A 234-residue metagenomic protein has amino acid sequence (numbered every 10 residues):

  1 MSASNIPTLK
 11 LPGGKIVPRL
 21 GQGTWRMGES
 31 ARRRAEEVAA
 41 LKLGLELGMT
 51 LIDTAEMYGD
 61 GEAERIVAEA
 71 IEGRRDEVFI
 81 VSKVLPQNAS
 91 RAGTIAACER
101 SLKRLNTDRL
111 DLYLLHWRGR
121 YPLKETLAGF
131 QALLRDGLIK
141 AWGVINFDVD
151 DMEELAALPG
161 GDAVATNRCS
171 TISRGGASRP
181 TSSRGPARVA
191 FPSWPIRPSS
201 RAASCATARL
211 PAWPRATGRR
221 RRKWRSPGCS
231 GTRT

Functional and structural regions predicted by a protein language model:
M1-V78: N-terminal binding-site loop/beta-alpha segment at the start of enzyme catalytic domains that lines or forms
L11-P12, L45-E46, V67-D76, E99-D108 (+3 more regions): Acidic (Asp/Glu)-rich catalytic clusters
Q22, I52, V67, I80 (+7 more regions): Conserved, mostly hydrophobic/aromatic
G23-A35, S82-A92, H116, Y121: Active-site mouth loops of central-metabolism enzymes
A31-G44, S90-L105, E125-T126, D150-E154 (+1 more regions): Short, acidic/polar
E77-A89, L112-H116, N146, C169-T171: A short, structured active-site edge motif that brings together acidic residues
L102-Y121: Active-site groove signature of glycoside hydrolases
R118-T234: Beta/alpha (TIM)-barrel catalytic core signal, keyed to glycine-rich beta->alpha loops juxtaposed to Asp/Glu that bind
